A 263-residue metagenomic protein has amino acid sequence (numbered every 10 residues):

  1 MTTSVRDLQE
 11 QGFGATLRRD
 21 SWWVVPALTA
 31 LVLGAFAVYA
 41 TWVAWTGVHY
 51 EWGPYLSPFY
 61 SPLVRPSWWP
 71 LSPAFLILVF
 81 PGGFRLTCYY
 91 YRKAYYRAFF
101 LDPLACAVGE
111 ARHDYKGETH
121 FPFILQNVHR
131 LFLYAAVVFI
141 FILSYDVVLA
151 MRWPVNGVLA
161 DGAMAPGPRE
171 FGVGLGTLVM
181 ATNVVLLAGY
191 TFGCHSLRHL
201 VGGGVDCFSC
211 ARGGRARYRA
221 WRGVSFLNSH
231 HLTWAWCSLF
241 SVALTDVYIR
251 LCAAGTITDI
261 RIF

Functional and structural regions predicted by a protein language model:
M1-F263: Membrane-embedded alpha-helical bundles that constitute the cytochrome b-like, heme-associated redox core of multi-pass
